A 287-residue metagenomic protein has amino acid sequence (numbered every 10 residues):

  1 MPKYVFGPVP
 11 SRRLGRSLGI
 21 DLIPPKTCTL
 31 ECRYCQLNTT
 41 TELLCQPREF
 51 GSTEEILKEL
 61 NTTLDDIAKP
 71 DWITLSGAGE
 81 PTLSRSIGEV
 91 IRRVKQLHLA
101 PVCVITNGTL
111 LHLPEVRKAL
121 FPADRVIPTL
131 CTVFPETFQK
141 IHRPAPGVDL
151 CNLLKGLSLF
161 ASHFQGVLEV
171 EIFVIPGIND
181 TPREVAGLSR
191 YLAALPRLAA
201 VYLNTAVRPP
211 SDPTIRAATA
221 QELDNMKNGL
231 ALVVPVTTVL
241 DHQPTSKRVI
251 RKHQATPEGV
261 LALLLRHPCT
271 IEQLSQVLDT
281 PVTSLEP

Functional and structural regions predicted by a protein language model:
M1-R13, L57-K58, D65, R183-P287: Auxiliary Fe-S-binding modules of radical SAM enzymes
R12-E55: Canonical Radical SAM [4Fe-4S] cluster-binding loop centered on the CxxxCxxC motif and its immediate flanking residues
P25, E42, E80-P81, G177-I178: Short strand->helix junction
C35-T40, K69-W72, V133-T137, V167-E169: Short, basic/glycine-rich phosphate-binding loops at helix/coil junctions that contact nucleotide phosphates
N38-L75, E89: Conserved alpha-helical substructure of the radical SAM core
P70, A123-D124, V234: Short, well-ordered alpha-helix to beta-strand connector turns
T74-E80, N107-G108: Glycine-rich beta-strand-to-loop/alpha-helix junction loops that act as flexible
L83-M226: Conserved AdoMet/S-adenosylmethionine-binding subsite of the radical SAM
